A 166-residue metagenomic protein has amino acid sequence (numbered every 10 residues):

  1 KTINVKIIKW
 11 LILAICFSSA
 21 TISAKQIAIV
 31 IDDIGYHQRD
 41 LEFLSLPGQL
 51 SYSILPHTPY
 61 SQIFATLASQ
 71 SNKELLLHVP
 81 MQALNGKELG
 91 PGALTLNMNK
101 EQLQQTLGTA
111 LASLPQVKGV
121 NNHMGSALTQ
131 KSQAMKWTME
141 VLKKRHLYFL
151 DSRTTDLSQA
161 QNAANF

Functional and structural regions predicted by a protein language model:
V5-L13: Sec-dependent signal peptide recognition, specifically the positively charged N-region followed immediately by
L11, S23-F166: Catalytic-site microenvironment of enzymes that process N-acetyl-hexosamine-containing cell-wall polysaccharides
S18-T21: N-terminal signal peptide c-region/cleavage motif recognized by signal peptidases
